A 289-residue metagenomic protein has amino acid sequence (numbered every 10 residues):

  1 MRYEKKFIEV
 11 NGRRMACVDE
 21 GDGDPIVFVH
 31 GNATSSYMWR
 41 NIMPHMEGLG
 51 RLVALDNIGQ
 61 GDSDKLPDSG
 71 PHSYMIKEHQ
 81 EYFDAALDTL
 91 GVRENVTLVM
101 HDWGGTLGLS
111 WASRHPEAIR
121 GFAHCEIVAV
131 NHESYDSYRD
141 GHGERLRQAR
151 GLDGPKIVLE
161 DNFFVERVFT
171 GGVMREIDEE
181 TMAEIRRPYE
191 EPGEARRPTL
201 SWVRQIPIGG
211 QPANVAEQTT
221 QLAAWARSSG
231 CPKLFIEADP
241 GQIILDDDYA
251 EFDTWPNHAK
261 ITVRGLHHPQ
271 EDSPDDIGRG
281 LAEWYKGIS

Functional and structural regions predicted by a protein language model:
M1-Y3, R13-M15, V53, Q60-V99 (+3 more regions): Flexible "cap/lid" subdomain of the alpha/beta-hydrolase fold that forms the substrate-access gate
R13-K65, A86, E251: Conserved HGGG/HGGXW glycine-rich cap/lid loop of the alpha/beta-hydrolase fold
G31, D272-S273: Active-site helix-initiating loop/hinge in glycosyltransferases
I277: Histidine-centered active-site loop/cap adjacent to the catalytic His in serine esterases/O-acetyl transfer systems
